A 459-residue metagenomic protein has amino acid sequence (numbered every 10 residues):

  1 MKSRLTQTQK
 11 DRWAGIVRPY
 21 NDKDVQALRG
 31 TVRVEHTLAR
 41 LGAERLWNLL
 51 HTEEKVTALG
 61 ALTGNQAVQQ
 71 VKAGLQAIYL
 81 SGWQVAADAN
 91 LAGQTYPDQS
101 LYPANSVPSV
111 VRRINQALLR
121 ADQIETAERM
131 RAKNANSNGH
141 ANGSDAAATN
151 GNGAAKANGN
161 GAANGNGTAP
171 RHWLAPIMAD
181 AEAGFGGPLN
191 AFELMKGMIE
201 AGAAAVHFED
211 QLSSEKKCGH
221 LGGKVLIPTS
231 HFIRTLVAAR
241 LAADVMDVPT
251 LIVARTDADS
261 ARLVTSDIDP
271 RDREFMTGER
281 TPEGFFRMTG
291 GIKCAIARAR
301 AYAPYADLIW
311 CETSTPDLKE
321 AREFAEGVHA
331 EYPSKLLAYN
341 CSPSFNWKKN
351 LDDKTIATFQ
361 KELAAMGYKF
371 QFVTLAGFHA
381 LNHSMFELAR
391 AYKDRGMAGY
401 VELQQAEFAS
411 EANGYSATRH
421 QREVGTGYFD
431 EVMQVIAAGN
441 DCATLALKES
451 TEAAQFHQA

Functional and structural regions predicted by a protein language model:
S3-R4: Secondary-structure boundary/capping micro-motif
K10-L28, E35-T37, L41-N48, A58-D145 (+7 more regions): Alpha/beta enzyme core
K354-A443: Conserved alpha/beta catalytic core and glycan-binding cleft of carbohydrate-active enzymes
